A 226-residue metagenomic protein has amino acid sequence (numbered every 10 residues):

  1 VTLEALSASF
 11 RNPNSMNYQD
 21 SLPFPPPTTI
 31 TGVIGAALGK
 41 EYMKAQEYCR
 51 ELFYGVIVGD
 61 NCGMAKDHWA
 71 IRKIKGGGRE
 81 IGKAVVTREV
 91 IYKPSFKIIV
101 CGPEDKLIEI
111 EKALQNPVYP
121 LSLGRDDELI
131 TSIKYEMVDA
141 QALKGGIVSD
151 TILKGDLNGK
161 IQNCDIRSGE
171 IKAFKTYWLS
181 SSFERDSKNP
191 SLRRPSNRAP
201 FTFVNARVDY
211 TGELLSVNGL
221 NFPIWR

Functional and structural regions predicted by a protein language model:
V1-N17: N-terminal, Lys/Arg- and Ser/Thr-rich interaction peptides
T2, G55-I57, I99: Residues in well-ordered beta-strands of folded domains
A5, R11, P26, R185-R193: Proteins with a high burden of low-complexity, intrinsically disordered sequence enriched in S/T/G/P/A and R, requiring
A8-F10, Y42, G82-V86: Residue-level detector of functional hotspots within protein domains
N12-G76: Glycine/small-residue-rich interface belts in oligomeric ring/scaffold proteins and their assembly partners
G59-R226: Internal, well-folded beta-alpha domain core
